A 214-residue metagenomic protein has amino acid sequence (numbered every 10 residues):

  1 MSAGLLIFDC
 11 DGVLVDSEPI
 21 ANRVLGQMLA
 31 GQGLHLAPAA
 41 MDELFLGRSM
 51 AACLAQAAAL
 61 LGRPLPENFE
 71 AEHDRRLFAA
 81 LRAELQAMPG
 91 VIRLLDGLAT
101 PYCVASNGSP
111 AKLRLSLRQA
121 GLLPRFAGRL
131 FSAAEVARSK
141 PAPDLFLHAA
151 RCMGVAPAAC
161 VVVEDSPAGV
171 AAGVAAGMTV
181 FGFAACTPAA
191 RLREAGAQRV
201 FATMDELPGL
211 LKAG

Functional and structural regions predicted by a protein language model:
M1-E43: Active-site neighborhood of HAD-like aspartate-dependent phosphohydrolases
M1-G4, D96, T100, S109-G214: Asp-based, Mg2+/Mn2+-dependent phosphohydrolase catalytic module
A21, R48-S49, L65, F69-H73 (+3 more regions): Hydrophobic/aromatic residues within well-ordered alpha-helical segments
A21-N22, G47-A51, I92, S109-A111 (+2 more regions): Alpha-helix N-cap/helix-start and coil->helix boundary motif
G26-L29, S49-P64, S116, A150: Helix-loop "lid/cap" segments that line or gate small-molecule binding pockets
G31-L34, L61-L65, G121-R125, G154-V155: Short helix-capping segments at alpha-helix termini
H35, A55-R93: Metal-dependent phosphoesterase signature
A79-V104, P110-R114: Short, acidic loop-to-helix structural element flanking the phosphoryl-transfer center in phosphate-processing enzymes
